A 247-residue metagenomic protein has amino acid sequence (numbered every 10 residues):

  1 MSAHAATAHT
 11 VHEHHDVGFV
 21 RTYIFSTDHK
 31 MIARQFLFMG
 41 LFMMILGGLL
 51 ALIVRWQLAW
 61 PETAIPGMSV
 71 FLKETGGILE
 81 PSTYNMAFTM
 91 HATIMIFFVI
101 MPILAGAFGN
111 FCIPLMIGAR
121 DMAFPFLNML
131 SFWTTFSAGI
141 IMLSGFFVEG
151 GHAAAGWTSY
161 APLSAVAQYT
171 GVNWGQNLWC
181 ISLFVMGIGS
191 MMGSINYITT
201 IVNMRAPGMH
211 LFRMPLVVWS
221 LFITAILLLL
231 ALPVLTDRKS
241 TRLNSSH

Functional and structural regions predicted by a protein language model:
M1-R242: ...captures the hydrophobic TM-helix bundle architecture rather than a specific catalytic motif, and can also fire on
L243-H247: Positively charged, low-complexity/disordered segments
